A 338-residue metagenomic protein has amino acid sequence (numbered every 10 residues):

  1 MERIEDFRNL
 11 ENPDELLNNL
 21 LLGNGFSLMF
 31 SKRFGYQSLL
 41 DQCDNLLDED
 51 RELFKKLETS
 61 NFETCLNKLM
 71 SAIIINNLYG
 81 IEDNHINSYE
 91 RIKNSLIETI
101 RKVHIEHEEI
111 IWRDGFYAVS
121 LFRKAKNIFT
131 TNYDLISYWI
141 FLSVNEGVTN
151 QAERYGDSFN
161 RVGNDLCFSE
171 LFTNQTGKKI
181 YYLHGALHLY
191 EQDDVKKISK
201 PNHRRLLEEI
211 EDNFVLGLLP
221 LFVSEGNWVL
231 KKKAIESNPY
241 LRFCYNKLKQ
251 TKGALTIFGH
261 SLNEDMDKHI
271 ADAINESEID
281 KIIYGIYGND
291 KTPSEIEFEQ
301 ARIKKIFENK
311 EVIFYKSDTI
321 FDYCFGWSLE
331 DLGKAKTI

Functional and structural regions predicted by a protein language model:
M1-F7, H107-W112, V162-F168, K232-N246 (+1 more regions): A Trp-anchored, charged/polar loop motif used as the substrate-binding/catalytic surface of acyl/ester-handling
M1-K126, T131-W139: Gly/serine-rich nucleotide phosphate-binding loop at the start of the catalytic core of nucleotide/ADP-ribose-handling
M1-L20, F26-F30, Y245-I338: SIR2/sirtuin-family catalytic core signature
R33-D41, L142-V148, D272, Q300-A301: Short secondary-structure boundary/capping segments
C43, N132, H184-L187, I286 (+1 more regions): Residues at the C-termini of beta-strands that transition into short coil/loop
D48-K55, R161-T176, D280-E299: Short, flexible loop segments at boundaries between secondary-structure elements
L57-E82, V119-E236: Extended, H/D-rich, highly charged conserved domains that either
L219-A254, H260, E264: Alpha/beta-hydrolase fold catalytic core
